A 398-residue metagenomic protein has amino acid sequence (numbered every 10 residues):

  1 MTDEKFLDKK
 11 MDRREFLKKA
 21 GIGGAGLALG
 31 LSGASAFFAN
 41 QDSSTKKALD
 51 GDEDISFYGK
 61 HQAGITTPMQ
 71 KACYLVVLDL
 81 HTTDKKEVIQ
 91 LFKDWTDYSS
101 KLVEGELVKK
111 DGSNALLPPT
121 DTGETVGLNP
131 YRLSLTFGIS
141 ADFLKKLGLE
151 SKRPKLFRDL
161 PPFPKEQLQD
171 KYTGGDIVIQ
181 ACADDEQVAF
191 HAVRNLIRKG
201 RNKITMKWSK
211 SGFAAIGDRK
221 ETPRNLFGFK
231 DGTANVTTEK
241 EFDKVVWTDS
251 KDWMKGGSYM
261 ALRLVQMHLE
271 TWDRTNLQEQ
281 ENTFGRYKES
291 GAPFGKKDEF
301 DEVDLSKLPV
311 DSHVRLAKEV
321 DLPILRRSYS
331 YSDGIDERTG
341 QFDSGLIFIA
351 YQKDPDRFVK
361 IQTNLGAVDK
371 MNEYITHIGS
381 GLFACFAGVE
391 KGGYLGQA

Functional and structural regions predicted by a protein language model:
M1-E15: N-terminal secretory signal peptides
K18-A34, T45-A398: Long, histidine/aromatic-enriched segments associated with O2/redox biology
A39-Q41: Short hydrophobic alpha-helical membrane-entry/anchor segments
